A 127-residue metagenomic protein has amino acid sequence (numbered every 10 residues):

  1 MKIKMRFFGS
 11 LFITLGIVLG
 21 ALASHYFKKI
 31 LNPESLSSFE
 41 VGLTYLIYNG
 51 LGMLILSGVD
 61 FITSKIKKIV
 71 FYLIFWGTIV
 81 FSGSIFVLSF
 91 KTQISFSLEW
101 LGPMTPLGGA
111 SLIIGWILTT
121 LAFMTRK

Functional and structural regions predicted by a protein language model:
M1-K127: Polytopic transmembrane helical bundles with strong interfacial aromatic enrichment
